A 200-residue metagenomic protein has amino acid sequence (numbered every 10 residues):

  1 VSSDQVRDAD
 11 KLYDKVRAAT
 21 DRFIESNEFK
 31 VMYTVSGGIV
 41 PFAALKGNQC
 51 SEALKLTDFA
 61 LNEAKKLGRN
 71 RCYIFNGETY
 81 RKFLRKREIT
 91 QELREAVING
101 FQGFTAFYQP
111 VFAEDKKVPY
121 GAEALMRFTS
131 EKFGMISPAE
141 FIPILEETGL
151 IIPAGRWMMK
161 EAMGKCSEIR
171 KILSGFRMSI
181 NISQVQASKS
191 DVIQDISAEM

Functional and structural regions predicted by a protein language model:
V1-A19, N48-Q49: Short helix/loop segment flanking the catalytic signature motif in cyclic-nucleotide metabolism enzymes
V1-D4, P41-A43, F128: Short beta-strand-to-loop capping motifs
R7, T20-S36, K65, G134 (+1 more regions): Catalytic core regions of nucleotide second-messenger enzymes
D8, L12, Q49, R85 (+3 more regions): Residues at alpha-helix caps and immediate loop-helix transition turns in enzyme cores, especially N- and C-cap
K15-E25, S36-L45, E52-L67, Y73-E88 (+7 more regions): Cyclic nucleotide signaling catalytic output domains
F29, N70, Y120-E123, S137 (+1 more regions): Short beta-strand edge/capping elements of PAS-family sensory modules
T34, P41, L45, A113 (+2 more regions): Catalytic core of bacterial c-di-GMP phosphodiesterases, primarily the EAL and HD-GYP domains, capturing alpha-helical
R85-I144, N181: Active-site core of bacterial EAL-family cyclic-dinucleotide phosphodiesterase domains
